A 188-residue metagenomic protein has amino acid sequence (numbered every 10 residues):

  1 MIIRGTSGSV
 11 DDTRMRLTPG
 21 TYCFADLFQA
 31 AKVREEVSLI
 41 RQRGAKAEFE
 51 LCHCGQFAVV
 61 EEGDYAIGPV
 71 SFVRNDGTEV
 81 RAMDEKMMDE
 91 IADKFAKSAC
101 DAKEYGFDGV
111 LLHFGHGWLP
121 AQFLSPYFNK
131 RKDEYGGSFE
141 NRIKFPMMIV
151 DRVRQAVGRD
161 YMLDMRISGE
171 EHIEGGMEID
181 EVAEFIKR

Functional and structural regions predicted by a protein language model:
M1-Q42, K46-R188: Alpha/beta enzyme core
